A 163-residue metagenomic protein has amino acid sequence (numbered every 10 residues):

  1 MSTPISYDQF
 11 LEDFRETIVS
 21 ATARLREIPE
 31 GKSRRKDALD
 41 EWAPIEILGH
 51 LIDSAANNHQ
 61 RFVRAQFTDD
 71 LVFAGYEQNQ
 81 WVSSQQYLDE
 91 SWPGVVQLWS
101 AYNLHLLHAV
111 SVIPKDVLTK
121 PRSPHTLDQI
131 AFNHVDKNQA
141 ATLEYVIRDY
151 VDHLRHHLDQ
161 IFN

Functional and structural regions predicted by a protein language model:
M1-E12: N-terminal export signals and maturation junctions of secreted/periplasmic proteins
M1-S2, T22, L39-D40, Y87: A short alpha-helix capping/helix-coil boundary motif
P4, R15-A21, A55-A65, I113-P114: Short, mixed-charge, low-aromatic patches
S6-D8, D89-V96, E144-I147: Active-site rim elements
D13, T17, T22-R26, V82-P121: Acidic/histidine-rich alpha-helical segments that form the ligand environment of transition-metal centers
G31-K32, D116: Secondary-structure boundary/capping positions in well-ordered alpha/beta enzyme cores
K32-N79, L107-S111, P121-N163: Short, contiguous alpha-helical
